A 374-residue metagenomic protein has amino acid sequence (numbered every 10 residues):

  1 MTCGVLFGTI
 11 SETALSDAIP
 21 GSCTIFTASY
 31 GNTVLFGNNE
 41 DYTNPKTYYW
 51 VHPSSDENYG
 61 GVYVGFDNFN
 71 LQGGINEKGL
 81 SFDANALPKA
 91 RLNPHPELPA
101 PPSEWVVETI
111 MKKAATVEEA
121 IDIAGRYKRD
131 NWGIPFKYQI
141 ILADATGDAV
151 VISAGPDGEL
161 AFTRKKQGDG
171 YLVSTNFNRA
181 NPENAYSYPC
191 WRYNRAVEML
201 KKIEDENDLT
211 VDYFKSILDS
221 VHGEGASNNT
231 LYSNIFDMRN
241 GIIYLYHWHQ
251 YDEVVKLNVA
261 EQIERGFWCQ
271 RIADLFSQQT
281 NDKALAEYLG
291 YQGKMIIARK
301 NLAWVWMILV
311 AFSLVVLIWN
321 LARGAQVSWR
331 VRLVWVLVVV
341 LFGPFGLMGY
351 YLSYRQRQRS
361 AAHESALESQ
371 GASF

Functional and structural regions predicted by a protein language model:
M1-F7: Bacterial N-terminal signal peptides
A14-S22, F26-K112, F136, A143-G290: C-terminal, well-structured catalytic/ligand-binding subdomain of enzymes
E104-D122, R126-W132: Intrinsically disordered, low-complexity linker/loop segments enriched in Gly/Pro and charged/polar residues
Y291-V305: Individual transmembrane alpha-helix segments
N301-W319: Selective detector of the "anchor" transmembrane alpha-helix that sits immediately C-terminal
I318-V338, A362-H363: Amphipathic, cytosolic membrane-interfacial segments at TM-TM junctions
A325, G349-F374: Membrane-interface alpha-helices
L333-Q356: Hydrophobic, aromatic-rich membrane-embedded alpha-helical segments
